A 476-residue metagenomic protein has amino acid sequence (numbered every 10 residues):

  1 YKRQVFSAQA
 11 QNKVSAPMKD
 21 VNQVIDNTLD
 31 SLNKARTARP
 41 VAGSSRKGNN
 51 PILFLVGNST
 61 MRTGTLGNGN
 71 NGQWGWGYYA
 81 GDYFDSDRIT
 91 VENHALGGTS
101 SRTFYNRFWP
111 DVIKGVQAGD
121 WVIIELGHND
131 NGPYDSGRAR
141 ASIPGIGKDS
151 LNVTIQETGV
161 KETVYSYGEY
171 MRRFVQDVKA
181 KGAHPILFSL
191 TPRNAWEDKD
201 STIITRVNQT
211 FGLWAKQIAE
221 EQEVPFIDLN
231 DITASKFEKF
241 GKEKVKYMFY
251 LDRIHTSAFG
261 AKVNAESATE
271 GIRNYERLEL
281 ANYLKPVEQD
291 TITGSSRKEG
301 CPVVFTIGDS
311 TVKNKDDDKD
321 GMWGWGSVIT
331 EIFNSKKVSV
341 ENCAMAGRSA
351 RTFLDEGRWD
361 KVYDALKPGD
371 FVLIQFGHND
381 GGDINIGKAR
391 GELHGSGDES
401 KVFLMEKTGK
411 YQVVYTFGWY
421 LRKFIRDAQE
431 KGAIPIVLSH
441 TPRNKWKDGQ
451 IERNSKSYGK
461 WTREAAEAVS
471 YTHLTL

Functional and structural regions predicted by a protein language model:
Y1-Q4, T472-T475: Conserved small/polar residues in nucleotide/adenosyl-binding loops
N22-A95, D111-V122, A141-I143, G294-M345 (+2 more regions): Serine-esterase "nucleophile elbow" of acetyl-processing enzymes
S59-T63, L96-R102, H128-P133, T191-A195 (+6 more regions): Solvent-exposed loop/turn segments at secondary-structure junctions within structured extracellular/periplasmic domains
V91, I123, K246-G294, V340 (+2 more regions): Histidine-centered active-site loop/cap adjacent to the catalytic His in serine esterases/O-acetyl transfer systems
Y105-Y165, L354-Q412, R443: Oxyanion-hole/transition-state-stabilizing segment in secreted/luminal serine hydrolases and related acyltransferases
P192-L229, P442-L474: Substrate-gating cap/lid alpha-helix
